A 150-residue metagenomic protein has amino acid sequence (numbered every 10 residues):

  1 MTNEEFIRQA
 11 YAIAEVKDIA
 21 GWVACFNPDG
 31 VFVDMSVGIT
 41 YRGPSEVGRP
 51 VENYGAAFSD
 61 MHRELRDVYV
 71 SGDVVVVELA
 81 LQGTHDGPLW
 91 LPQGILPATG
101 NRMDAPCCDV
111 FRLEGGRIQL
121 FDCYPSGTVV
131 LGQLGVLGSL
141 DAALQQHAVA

Functional and structural regions predicted by a protein language model:
M1-A150: C-terminal and inter-domain tail/linker signature
